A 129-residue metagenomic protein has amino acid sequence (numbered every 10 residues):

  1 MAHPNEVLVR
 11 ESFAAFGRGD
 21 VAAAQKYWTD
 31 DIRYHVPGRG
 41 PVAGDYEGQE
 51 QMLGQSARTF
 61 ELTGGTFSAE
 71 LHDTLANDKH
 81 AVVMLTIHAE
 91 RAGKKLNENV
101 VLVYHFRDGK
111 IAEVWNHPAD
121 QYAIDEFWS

Functional and structural regions predicted by a protein language model:
M1-D30, E126-S129: Short, low-complexity N-terminal intrinsically disordered segments enriched in polar/charged residues
F16, G65, A92, F106 (+1 more regions): Ligand-binding pocket scaffold of soluble enzyme catalytic domains
Q25-K79: A solvent-exposed, acidic/Ser-Thr-rich amphipathic alpha-helical stretch
W28, I87-A89, L102, P118: Short beta-strand segments enriched in hydrophobic/aromatic residues within well-folded beta-rich domains
D45, G93-K95, Y122-W128: A short, polar/proline- and glycine-enriched secondary-structure boundary/capping micro-motif
F67-A69, K95-L102: Short, surface-exposed coil-to-beta transition loops
N77-I87: A short hydrophobic beta-strand element
L102-D125: Short beta-strand edge/turn micro-motifs at domain boundaries
